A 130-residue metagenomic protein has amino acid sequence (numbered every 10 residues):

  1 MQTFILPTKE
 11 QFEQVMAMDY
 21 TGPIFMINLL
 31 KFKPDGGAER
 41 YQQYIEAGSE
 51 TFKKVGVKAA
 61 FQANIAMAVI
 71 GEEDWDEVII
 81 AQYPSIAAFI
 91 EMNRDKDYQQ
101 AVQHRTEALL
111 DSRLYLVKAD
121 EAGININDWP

Functional and structural regions predicted by a protein language model:
M1-V78, P84-E91, K118-P130: Short S/T/G/P-rich N-terminal loop/turn motif that feeds into the first structured element of a domain
K58, Y98-Q99: A general structural signal for well-ordered secondary-structure junctions
M92-Y98: Short amphipathic alpha-helices in soluble, non-transmembrane regions that often serve as interface/regulatory elements
A101-K118: Conserved short beta-strand edge segments in small beta-sheet-based binding/regulatory domains
